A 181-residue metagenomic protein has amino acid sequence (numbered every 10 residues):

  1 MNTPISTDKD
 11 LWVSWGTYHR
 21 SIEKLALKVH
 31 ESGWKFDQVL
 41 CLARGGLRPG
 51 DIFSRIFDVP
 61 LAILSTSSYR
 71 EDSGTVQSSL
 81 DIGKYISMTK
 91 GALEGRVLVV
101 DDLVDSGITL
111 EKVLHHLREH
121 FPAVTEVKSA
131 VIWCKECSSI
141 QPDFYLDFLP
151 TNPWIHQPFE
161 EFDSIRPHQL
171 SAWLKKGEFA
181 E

Functional and structural regions predicted by a protein language model:
M1-E181: PRPP-associated nucleotide enzymes
